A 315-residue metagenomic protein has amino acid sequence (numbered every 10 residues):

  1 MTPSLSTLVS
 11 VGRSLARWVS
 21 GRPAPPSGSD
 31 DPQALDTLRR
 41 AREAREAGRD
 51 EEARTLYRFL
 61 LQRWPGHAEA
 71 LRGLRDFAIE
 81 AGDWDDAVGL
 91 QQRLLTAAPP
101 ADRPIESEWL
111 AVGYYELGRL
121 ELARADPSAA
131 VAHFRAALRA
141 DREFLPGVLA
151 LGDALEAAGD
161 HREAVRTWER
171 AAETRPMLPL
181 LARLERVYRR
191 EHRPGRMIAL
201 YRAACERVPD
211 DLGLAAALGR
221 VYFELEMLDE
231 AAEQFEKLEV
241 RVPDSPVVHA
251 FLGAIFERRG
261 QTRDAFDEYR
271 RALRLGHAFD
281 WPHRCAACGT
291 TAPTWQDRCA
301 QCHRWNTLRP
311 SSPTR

Functional and structural regions predicted by a protein language model:
A24-R63, I79-D83, G113-A125, A129: Alpha-helical segment of the N-proximal tetratricopeptide repeat
P25-G28, A97-E108: Flexible helix-coil transition and linker loops at the boundaries of alpha-helical arrays
Q33, H67, L110, F144 (+3 more regions): Residue-level recognition of tetratricopeptide repeat
P65, P99, R142, R175-P176 (+3 more regions): Short coil turns that delineate tetratricopeptide repeat
A70, P104-E106, G113, G147 (+4 more regions): TPR alpha-solenoid repeat register
